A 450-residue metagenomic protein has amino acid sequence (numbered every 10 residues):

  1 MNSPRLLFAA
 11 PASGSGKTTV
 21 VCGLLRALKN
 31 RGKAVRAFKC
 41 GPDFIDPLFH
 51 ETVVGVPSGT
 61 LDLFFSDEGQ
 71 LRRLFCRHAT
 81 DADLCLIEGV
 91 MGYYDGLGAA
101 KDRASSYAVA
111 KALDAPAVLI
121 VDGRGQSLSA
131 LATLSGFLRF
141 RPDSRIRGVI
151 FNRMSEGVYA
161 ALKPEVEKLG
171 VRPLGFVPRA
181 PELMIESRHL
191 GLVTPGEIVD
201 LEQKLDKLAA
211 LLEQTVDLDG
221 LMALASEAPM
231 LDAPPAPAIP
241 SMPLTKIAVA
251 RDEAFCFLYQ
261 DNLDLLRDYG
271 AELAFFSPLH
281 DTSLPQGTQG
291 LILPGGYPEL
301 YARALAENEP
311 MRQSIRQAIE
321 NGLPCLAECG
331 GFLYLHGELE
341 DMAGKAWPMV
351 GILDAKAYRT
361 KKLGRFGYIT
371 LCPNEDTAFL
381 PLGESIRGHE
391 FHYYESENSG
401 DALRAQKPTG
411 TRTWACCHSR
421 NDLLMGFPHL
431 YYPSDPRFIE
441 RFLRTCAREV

Functional and structural regions predicted by a protein language model:
N2-T19, L25-L113, V121-R145, G157-A160: ATP-dependent carboxylate-amine ligase catalytic core
L7, L86-E88, V118, I150 (+3 more regions): Structural motif
K39, P173-P181, E272-H280: Beta-strand->loop->alpha-helix junctions that form or flank phosphate-binding loops in nucleotide-handling enzymes
A110, S241-P243, F255-L265, E272-L273 (+2 more regions): C-terminal and late-domain segments of enzyme folds
L128-I239: Internal gly/pro-rich beta-alpha loop/helix module that stabilizes soluble enzyme cofactors or their anionic handles
G196-P243, R251-F255, S419-V450: Acyltransferase
P243-E320: Phosphate-binding active sites in nucleotide-utilizing proteins
L273, P298-T377: Cysteine-nucleophile active-site neighborhood
